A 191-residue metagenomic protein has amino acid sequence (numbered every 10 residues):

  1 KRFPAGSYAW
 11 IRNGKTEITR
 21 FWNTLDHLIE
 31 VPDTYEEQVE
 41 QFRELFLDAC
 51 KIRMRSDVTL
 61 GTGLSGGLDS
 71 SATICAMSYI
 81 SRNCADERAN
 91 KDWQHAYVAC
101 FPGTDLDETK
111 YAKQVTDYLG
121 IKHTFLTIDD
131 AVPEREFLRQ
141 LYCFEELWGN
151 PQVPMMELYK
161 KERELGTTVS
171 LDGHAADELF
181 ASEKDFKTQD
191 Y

Functional and structural regions predicted by a protein language model:
K1-R20, A72: Conserved catalytic micro-motifs used in adenylation/nucleotidyl-transfer and phosphoryl/amide- and methyl-transfer
N13, L25-Y191: ATP-dependent adenylate-handling active sites, centered on carboxylate activation for C-N bond formation
